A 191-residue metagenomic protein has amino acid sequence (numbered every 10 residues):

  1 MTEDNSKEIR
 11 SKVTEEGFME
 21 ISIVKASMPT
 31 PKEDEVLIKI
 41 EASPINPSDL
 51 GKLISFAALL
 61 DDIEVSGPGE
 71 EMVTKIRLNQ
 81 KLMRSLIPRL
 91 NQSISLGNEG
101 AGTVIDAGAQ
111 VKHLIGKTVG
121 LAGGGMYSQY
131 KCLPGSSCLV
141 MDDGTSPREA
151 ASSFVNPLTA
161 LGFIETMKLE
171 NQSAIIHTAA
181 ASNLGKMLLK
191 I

Functional and structural regions predicted by a protein language model:
D4, A26-G100: N-terminal glycine-rich beta->alpha transition that marks the start or flank of a dinucleotide-binding site
S6, K117, E170-A174: Nucleotide donor/acceptor-binding cores
L82-L90, L96-G123: A glycine-/small-residue-rich N-terminal strand-loop-strand element that serves as the cofactor-binding glycine loop
G123-S136: A structural motif shared across PLP-dependent enzymes of the aminotransferase-like
R148-A151: C-terminal boundary of histidine-terminating zinc-finger modules
S153-I191: Mid-domain Rossmann-like dinucleotide-binding core that forms the NAD(H)/NADP(H) cofactor-binding site
